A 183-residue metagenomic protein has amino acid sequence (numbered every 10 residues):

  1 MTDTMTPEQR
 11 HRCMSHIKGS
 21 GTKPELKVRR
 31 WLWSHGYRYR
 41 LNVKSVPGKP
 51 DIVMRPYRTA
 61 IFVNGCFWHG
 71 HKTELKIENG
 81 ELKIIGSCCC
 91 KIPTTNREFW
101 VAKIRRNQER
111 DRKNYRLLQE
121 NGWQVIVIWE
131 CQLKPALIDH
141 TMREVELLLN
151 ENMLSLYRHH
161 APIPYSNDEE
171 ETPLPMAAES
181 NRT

Functional and structural regions predicted by a protein language model:
M1-V127, C131-T183: Nucleic-acid endo/exonuclease domains
